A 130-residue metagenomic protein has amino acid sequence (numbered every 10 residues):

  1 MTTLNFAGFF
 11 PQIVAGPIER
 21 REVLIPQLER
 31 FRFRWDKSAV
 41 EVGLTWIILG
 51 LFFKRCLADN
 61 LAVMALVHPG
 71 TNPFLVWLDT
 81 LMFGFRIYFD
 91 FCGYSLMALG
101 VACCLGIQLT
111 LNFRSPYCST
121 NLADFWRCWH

Functional and structural regions predicted by a protein language model:
M1-H130: Membrane-embedded transmembrane alpha-helical bundles that form the catalytic cores of multi-pass lipid-modifying
